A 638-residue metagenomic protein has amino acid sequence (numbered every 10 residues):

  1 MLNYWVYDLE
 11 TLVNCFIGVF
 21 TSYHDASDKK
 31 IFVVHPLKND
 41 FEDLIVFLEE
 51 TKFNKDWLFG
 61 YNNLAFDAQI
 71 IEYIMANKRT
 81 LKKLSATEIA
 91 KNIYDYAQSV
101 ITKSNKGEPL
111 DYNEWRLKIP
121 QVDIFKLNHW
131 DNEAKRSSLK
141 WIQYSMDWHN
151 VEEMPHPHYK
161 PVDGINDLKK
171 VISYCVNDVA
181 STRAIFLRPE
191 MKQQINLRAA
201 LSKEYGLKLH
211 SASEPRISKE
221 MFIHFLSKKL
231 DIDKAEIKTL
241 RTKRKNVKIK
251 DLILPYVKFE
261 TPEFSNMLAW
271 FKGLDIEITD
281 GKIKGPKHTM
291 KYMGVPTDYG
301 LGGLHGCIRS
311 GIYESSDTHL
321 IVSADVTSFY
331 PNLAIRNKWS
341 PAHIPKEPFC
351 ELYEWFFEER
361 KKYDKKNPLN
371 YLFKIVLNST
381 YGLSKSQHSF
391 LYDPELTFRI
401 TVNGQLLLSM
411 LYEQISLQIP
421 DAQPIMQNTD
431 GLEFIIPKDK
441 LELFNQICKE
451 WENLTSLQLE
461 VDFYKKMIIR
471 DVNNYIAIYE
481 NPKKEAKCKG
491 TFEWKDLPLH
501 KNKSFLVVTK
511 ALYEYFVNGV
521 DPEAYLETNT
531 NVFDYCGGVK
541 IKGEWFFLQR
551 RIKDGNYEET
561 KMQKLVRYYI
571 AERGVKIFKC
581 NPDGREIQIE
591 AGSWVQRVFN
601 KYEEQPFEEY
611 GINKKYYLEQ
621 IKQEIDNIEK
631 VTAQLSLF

Functional and structural regions predicted by a protein language model:
L2-Y23, S328-N332: Gly/Thr-rich phosphate-binding beta-strand-loop-beta motif of the actin/hexokinase/Hsp70
V13-H35, S138-W141, S145, P394: RNase H-like nuclease fold core
C15, A68-Q69, W130-E133, S137-K140 (+6 more regions): Short helix/loop capping segments that flank catalytic or ligand/cofactor-binding pockets
S27-W141: Conserved DEDDh/DEDDy metal-dependent 3′-5′ exonuclease domain
L84, N92-K103, K248-Y392, I628-V631: Catalytic nucleotidyl-transfer cores of nucleotide-processing enzymes
E133-S137, S145-M154, Y159-T327, Q414-K438 (+11 more regions): Conserved "right-hand" nucleotidyltransferase catalytic core of DNA-directed polymerases
A134, I375-Y381, Y392-Y412: Conserved pre-motif C helix in the palm subdomain of viral-like polymerases
K243, Y292, P296, N370 (+1 more regions): C-terminal, non-catalytic extensions of nucleic-acid polymerases
